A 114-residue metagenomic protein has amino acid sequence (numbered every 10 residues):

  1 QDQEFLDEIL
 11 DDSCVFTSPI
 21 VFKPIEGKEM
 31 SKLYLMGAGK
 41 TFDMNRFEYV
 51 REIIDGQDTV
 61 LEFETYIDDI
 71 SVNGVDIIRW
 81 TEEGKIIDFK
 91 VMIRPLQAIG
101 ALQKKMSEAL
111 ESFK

Functional and structural regions predicted by a protein language model:
E4-G56: A solvent-exposed, acidic/Ser-Thr-rich amphipathic alpha-helical stretch
M36-K114: A beta-strand edge to alpha-helix "cap/lid" segment located at domain peripheries
